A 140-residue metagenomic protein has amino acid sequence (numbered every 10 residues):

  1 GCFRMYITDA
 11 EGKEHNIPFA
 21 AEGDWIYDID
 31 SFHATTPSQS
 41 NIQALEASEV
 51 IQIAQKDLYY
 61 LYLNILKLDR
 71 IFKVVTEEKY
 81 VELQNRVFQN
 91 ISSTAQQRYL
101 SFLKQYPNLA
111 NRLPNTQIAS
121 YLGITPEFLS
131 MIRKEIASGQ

Functional and structural regions predicted by a protein language model:
G1-Y6, E11, E22-G23: Glycine- and acidic-residue-biased ligand/ion/polar-headgroup-sensing regions
E14-I17, E135: A short, polar/charged loop-to-alpha-helix boundary motif
N16-V74: Cyclic-nucleotide recognition modules
N64, L68, F72-L83, I91-S92 (+2 more regions): Alpha-helical bundle regulatory/interaction domains
S93-Q140: Phosphate-/nucleic-acid-contacting segments
